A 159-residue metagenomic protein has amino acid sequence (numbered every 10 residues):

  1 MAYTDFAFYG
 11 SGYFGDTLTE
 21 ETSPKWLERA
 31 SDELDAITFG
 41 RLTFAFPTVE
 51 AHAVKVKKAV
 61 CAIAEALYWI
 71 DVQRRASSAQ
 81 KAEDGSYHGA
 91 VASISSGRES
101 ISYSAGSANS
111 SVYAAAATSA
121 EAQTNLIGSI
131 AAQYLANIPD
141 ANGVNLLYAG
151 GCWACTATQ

Functional and structural regions predicted by a protein language model:
M1-Q159: Divalent metal-cofactor coordination and adjacent catalytic microenvironments
